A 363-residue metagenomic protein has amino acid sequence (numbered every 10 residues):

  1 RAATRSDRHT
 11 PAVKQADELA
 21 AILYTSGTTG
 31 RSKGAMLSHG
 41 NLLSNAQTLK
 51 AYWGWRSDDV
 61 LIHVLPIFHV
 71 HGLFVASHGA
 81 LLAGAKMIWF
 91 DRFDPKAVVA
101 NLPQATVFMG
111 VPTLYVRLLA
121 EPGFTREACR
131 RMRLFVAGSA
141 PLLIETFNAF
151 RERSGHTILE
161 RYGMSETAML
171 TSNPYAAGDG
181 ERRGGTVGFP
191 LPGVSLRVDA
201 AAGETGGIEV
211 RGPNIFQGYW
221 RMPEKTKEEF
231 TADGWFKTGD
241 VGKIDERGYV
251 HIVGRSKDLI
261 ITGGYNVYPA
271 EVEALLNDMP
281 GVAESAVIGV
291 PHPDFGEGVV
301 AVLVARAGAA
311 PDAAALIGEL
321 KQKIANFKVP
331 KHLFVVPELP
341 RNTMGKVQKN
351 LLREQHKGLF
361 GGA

Functional and structural regions predicted by a protein language model:
R5-Y24, R31, G54-V60: Conserved pre-ATP/AMP-binding loop-to-beta segment of ANL
L19, T25-T28, L61, I67 (+6 more regions): Conserved S/T- and glycine-rich ATP-binding loop of Class I adenylate-forming
A20-S44: Conserved AMP-binding A3 loop
L43-V60, F68-V107, E121-G123: Conserved AMP-binding/adenylation subdomain of ANL enzymes
W53, L102-G110, L119-E181, S195: Gly/Ser/Thr-rich phosphate-binding loop
S139, G163, G188, D240 (+1 more regions): Active-site glycine-centered loops adjacent to acidic/histidine catalytic or metal-binding residues that shape
Y175, T186-G193, A201-E229, Y265-V267: Conserved ATP/PPi-binding loop(s) of AMP-dependent carboxylate-activating enzymes
A200, G212, Q217-G218, K225 (+3 more regions): AMP-binding/adenylate-forming catalytic core of the ANL superfamily
